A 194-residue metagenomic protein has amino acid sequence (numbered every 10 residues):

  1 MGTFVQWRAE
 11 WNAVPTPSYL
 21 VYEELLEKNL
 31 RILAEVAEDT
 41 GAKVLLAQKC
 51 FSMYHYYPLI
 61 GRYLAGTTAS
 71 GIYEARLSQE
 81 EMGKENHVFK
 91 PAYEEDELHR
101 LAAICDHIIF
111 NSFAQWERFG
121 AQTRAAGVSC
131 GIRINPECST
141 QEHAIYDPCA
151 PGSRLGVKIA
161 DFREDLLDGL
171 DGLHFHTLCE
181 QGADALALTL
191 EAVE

Functional and structural regions predicted by a protein language model:
M1-V21: Generic N-terminal amphipathic, Lys/Arg-enriched alpha-helix
G2-Q6, K28-I32, E38, K43-F51: N-terminal glycine-rich anion-binding loops that anchor highly charged ligand groups
F4-Q6, W11, N29, N86 (+2 more regions): Sparse, context-dependent recognition of short Cys/His-centered cofactor- or disulfide-binding micro-motifs
E10-V14, A34-A37, S52-Y56: A short alpha-helix capping/helix-coil boundary motif
L25: Active-site anion-handling motifs in enzyme catalytic cores
K43-E194: Active-site-proximal beta-alpha core segment in soluble small-molecule metabolic enzymes
